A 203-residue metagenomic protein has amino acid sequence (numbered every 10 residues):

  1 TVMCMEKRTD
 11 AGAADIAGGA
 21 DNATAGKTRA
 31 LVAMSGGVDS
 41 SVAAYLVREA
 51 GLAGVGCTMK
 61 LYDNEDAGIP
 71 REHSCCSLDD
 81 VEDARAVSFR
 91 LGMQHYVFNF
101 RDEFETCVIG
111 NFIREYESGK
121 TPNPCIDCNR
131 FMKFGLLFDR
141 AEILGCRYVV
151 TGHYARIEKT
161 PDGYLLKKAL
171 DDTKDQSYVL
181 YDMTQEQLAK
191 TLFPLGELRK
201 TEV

Functional and structural regions predicted by a protein language model:
V2-D182, L192, E197-E202: ATP-dependent adenylation/nucleotidyltransferase module used to activate substrates
E186-K190: A short, charged helix-loop
